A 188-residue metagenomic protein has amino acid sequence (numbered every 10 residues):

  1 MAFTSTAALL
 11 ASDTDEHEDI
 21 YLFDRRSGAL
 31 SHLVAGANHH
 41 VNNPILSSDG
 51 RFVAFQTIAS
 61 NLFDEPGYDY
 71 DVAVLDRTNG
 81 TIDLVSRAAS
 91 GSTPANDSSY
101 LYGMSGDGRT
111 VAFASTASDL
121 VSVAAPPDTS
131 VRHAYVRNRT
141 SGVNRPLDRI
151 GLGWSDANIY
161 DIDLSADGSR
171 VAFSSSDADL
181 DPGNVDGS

Functional and structural regions predicted by a protein language model:
M1-S188: Conserved "turn/edge" positions that cap or connect secondary-structure elements within repeat/scaffolded domains
